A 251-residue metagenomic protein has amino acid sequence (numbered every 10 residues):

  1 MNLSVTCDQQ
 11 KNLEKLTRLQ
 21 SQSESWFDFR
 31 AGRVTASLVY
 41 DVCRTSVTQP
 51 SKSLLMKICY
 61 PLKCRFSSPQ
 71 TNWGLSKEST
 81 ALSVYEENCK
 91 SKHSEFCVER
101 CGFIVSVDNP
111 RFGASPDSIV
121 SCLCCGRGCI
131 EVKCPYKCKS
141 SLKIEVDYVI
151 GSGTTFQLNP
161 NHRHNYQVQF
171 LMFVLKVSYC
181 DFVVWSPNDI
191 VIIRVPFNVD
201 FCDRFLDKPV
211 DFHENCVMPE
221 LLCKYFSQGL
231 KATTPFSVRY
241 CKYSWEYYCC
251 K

Functional and structural regions predicted by a protein language model:
M1-K251: Accessory terminal regions of nucleic-acid processing enzymes
